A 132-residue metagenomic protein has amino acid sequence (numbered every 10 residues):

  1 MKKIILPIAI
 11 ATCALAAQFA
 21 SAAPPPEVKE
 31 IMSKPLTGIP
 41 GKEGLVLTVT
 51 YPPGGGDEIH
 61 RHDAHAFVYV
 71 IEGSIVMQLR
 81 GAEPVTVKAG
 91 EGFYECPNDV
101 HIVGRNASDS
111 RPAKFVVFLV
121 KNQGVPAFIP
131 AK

Functional and structural regions predicted by a protein language model:
K2-A9, A14-L45, Q78, F93 (+1 more regions): A short, N-terminal "cap"/entry segment at the start of jelly-roll beta-barrel domains of the cupin/DSBH fold
S33, T37-I59, V68: Mature N-terminal segment immediately following signal peptide/propeptide cleavage in secreted/periplasmic
L36-G41, T50-P52, G81-N98: Short acidic-glycine-tyrosine-enriched beta hairpin
G41-V46, H65, A82, N98 (+1 more regions): Extracytoplasmic
P53, V76, G92, K114-L119 (+1 more regions): Extracytoplasmic low-complexity repetitive segments enriched in small/polar residues
G56-E58, V76, F93, P97-N106: Histidine-centered metal-chelating micro-motifs
H62-G81, A89-E91: Glycine- and acidic-residue-biased ligand/ion/polar-headgroup-sensing regions
P84, D99-V125: Ligand-binding loop in jelly-roll beta-barrel domains
